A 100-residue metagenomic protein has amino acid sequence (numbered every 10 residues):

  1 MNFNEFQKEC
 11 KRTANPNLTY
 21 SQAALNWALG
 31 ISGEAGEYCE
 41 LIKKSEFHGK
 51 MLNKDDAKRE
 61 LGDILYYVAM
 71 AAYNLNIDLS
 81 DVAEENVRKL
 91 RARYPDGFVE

Functional and structural regions predicted by a protein language model:
M1-L61, L65-E100: Flexible "arm" and connector segments at domain edges
